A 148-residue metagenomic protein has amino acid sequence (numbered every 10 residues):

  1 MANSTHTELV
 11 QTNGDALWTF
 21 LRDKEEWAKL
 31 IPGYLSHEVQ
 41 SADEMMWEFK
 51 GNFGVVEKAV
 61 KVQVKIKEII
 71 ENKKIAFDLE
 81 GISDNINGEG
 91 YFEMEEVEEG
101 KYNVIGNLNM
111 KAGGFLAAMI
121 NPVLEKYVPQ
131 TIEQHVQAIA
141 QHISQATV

Functional and structural regions predicted by a protein language model:
M1-M46: Hydrophobic ligand-binding cavity/cleft-lining segments
A2-T7, E44, K61, K74 (+2 more regions): Intrinsic-disorder/low-complexity, polar/charged segments enriched in Ser/Thr/Lys/Arg/Asp/Glu/Gln
T7-Q11, E38, K65, D78 (+2 more regions): Generic structural detector for well-ordered beta-strands
N13, A42, E71, V97-K101: Short strand-connecting beta-turns/loops that link adjacent beta-strands
Y34-L35, K61-E68, G88-E96: Hydrophobic/aromatic beta-strand elements that line small-molecule binding cavities or substrate pockets in beta-rich
E38-E80, Q134-H142: Glycine-rich portal/gate segments that line the openings of hydrophobic small-molecule binding cavities
L79-Q130: Beta-strand/loop substructures that line and gate deep hydrophobic ligand-binding cavities in soluble
L124, V128-T147: Short amphipathic alpha-helical signal-transduction/dimerization elements
